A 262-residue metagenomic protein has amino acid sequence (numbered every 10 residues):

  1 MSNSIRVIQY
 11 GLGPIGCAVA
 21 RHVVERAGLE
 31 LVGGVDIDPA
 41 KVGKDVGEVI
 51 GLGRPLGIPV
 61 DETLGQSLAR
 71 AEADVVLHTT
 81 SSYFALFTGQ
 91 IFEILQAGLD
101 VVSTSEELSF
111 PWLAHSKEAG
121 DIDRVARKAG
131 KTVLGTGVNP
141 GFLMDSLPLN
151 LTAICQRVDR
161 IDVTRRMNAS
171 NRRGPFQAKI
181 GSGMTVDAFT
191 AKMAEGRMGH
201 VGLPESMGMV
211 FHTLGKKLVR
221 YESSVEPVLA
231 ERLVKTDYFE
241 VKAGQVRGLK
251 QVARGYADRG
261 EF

Functional and structural regions predicted by a protein language model:
M1-Q96: N-terminal glycine-/serine-/threonine-rich beta1-alpha1-beta2 phosphate-ribose binding loop of Rossmann-like
Y10, P14, A18, A71 (+7 more regions): Conserved active-site and cofactor/substrate-binding residues in soluble primary-metabolism enzymes
Y10, T152-F262: Active-site-lining helix/loop region of Rossmann-like oxidoreductase modules
G13-I15, Y83-F84, L108-W112, V138-M144 (+1 more regions): Gly/Ser/Thr-rich loops at beta-strand to alpha-helix junctions that form or flank small-molecule/cofactor-binding
T88, F92, S105-K131: Rossmann-fold NAD(P)-binding glycine/threonine-rich loop
D100-V102: A short hydrophobic/small-residue beta-strand
A119-V138, L147, I161-D162: Rossmann-fold dehydrogenase core element
F142-I154: Alpha-helical support elements that line or immediately flank enzyme active sites and cofactor-binding pockets
